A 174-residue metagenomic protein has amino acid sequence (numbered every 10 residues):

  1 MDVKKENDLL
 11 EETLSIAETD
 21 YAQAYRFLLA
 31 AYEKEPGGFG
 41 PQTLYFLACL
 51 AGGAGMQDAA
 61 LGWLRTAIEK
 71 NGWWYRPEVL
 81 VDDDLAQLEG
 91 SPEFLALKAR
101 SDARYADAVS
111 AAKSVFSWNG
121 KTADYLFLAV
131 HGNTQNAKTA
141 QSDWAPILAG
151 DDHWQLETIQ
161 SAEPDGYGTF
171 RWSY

Functional and structural regions predicted by a protein language model:
E11-E12, L47: Structural register within alpha-helical repeat arrays
E12, W73-L126: A domain-start/cap signature at the N-terminus of enzymes
S15-I16, A51: Residue at a conserved register position within TPR or TPR-like alpha-solenoid repeats
E18-T19, A54: Structural motif corresponding to the intra-repeat A-B loop/turn of tetratricopeptide repeats
K121, Y125-Y174: Serine-hydrolase catalytic machinery in alpha/beta-hydrolase-like enzymes
